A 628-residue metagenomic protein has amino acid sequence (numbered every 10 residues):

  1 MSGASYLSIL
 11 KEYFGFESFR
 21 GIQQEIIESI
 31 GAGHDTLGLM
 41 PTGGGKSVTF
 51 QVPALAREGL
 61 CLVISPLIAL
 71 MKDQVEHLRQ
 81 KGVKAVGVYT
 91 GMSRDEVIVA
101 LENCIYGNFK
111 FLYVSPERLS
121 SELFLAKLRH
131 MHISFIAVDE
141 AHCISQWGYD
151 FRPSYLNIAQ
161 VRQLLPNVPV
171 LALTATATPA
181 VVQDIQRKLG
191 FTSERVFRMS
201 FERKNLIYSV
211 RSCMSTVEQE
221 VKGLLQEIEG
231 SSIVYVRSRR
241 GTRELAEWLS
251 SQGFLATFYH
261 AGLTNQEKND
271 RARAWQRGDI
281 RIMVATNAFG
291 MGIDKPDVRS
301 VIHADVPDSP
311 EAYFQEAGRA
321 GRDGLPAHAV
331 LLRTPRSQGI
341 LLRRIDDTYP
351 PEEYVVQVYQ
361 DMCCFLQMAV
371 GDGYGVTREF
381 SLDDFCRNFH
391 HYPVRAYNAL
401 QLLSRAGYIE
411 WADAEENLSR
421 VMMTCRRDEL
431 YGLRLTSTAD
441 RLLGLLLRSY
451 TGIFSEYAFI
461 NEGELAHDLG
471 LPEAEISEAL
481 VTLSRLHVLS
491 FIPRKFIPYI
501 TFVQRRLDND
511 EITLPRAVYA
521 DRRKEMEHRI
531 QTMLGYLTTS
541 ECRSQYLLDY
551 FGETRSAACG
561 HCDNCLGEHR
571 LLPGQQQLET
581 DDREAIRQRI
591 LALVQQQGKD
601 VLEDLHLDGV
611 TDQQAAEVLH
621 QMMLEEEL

Functional and structural regions predicted by a protein language model:
S2-Y13, E17-G21, E25-S47, A54-E58 (+2 more regions): Helicase motor core with emphasis on the C-terminal RecA-like subdomain
Q51, A137, L605-L607: Hydrophobic transmembrane signal anchors and adjacent membrane-proximal interface regions, especially in viral
L112, A246, A616-M623, E627-L628: Intrinsically disordered, low-complexity N-terminal extensions of nucleic-acid-metabolism proteins
Q252, F258, L605, M622-E625: Low-complexity, intrinsically disordered/propeptide-like segments
P350-V618, E627: C-terminal accessory/connector segments of nucleic-acid motor ATPases
